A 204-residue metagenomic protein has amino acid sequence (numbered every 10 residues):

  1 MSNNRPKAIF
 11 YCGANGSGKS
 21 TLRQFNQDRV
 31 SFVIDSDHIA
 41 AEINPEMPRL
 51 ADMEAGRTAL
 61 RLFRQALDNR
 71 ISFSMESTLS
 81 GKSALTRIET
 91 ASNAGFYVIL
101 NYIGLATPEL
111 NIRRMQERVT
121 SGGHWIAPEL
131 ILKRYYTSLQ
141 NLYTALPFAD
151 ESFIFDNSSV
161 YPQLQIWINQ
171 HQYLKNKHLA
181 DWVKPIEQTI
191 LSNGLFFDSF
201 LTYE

Functional and structural regions predicted by a protein language model:
M1-R5, A66-L67: Phosphate-binding P-loop
A8-F10: Short hydrophobic/aromatic beta-strand immediately N-terminal to the Walker A/P-loop
A14-N15: The conserved Walker
K19: Conserved lysine of the Walker
R23-I71: Conserved substrate/cofactor phosphate-moiety recognition/catalytic segment in nucleotide-dependent phosphotransferases
E54-L105, S138, F153: Glycine-rich phosphate-binding loop used to anchor ATP phosphates in small-molecule kinases, encompassing both
F96-T144: A glycine- and Lys/Arg-enriched "phosphate-lid" helix/loop adjacent to the NTP-binding pocket of small-molecule kinases
T144-E204: NTP-dependent small-molecule kinase module
